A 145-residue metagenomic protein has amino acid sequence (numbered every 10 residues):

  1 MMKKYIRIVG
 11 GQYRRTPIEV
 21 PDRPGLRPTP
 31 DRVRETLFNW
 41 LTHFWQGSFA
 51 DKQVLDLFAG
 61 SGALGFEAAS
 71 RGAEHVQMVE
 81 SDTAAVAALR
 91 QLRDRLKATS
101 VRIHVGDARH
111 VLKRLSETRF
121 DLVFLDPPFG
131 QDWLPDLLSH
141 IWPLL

Functional and structural regions predicted by a protein language model:
M1-L145: Class I S-adenosyl-L-methionine-dependent methyltransferase catalytic core
